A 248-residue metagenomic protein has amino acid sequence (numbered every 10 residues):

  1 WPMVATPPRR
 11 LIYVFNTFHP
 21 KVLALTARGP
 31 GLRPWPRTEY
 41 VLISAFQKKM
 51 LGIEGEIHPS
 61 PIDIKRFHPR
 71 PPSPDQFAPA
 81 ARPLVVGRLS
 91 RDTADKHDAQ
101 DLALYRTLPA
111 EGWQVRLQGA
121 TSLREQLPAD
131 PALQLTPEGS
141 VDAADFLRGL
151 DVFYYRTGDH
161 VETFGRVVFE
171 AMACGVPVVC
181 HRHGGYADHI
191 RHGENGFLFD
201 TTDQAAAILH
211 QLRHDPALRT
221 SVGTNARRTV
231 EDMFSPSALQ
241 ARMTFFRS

Functional and structural regions predicted by a protein language model:
W1-P36: Extended catalytic core of nucleotide-activated donor transferases of GT-like folds
V14, F18-P20, W35-S73: Donor nucleotide-sugar binding/catalytic pocket of nucleotide-sugar-dependent glycosyltransferases
I62-V141: Conserved catalytic-core segment of nucleotide-activated headgroup transferases in glycan assembly
P72, P216-R247: A charged, aromatic-enriched C-terminal amphipathic alpha-helix characteristic of glycosyltransferases across folds
A144, R166-A173, A187-D188, E194: Short alpha-helical segment that forms part of, or immediately flanks, the ligand-binding pocket in carbohydrate-active
R148-T163, V176: Acidic donor-binding loop of glycosyltransferase active sites
P177-C180, L198: Short hydrophobic beta-strand element within catalytic cores of glycosyltransferases and related nucleotide-activated
H192-D203, Q211-P216: Conserved acidic donor-binding segment of nucleotide-sugar-dependent glycosyltransferases
